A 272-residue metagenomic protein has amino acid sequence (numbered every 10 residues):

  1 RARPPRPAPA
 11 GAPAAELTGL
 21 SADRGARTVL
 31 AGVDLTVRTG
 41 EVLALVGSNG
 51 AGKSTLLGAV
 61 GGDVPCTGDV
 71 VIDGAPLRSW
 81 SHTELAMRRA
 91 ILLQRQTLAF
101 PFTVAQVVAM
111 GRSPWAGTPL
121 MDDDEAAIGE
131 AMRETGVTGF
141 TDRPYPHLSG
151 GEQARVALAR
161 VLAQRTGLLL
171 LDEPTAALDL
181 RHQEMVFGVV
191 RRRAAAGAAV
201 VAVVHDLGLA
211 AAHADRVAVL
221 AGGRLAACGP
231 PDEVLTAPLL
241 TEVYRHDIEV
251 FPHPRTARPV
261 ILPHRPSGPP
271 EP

Functional and structural regions predicted by a protein language model:
V46-S48: The feature captures the beta-strand-to-loop junction immediately N-terminal to the Walker
G61: Helix-to-loop junction immediately C-terminal to a conserved catalytic motif
C66-P76, L85: Conserved ABC transporter NBD signature motif
D122-F140: Conserved ABC ATPase "signature" region
P144-L148, E152: Conserved ABC ATPase signature
L169-E173: Catalytic Walker B motif of ABC-type/P-loop ATPase nucleotide-binding domains
